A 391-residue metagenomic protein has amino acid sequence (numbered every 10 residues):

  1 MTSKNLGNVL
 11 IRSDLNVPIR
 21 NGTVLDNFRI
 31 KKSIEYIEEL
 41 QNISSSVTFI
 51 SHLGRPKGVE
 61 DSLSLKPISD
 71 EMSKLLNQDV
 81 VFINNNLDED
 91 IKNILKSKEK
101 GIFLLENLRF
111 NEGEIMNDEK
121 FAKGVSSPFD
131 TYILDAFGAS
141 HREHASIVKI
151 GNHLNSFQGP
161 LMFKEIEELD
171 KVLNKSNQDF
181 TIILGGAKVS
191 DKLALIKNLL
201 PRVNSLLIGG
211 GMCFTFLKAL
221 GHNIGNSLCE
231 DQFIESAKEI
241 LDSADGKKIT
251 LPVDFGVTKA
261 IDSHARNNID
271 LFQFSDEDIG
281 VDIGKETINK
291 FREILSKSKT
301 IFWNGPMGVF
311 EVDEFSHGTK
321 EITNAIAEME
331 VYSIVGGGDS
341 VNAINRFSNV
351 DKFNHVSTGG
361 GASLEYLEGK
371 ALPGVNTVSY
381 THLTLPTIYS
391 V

Functional and structural regions predicted by a protein language model:
M1-L383: Active-site loop-to-helix "anion-binding N-cap" substructures in soluble metabolic enzymes
H382-V391: Single conserved hydrophobic/aromatic residue that forms the stacking wall/gate of nucleotide- or nucleobase-binding
